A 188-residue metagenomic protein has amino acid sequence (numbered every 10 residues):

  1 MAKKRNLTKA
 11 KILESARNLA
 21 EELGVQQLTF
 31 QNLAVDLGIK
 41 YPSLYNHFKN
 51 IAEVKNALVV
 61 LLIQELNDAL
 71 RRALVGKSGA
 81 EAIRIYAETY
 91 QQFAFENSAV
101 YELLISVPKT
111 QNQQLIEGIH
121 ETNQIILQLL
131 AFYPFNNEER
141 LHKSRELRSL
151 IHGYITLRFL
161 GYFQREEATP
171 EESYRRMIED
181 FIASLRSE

Functional and structural regions predicted by a protein language model:
M1-L23, N32, E53: Basic, helix-initiating cap at the start of DNA-binding domains
T8-A16, L33, L58-L62, L66 (+1 more regions): Generic hydrophobic, amphipathic alpha-helix propensity
E22-V25, Y45-K55: HTH DNA-binding helix-turn interface
L28-V35, L44: Append "Primarily bacterial transcriptional regulators
L58-I85, N123-F132: Amphipathic alpha-helical linker/stalk segments
R71-A99, N137, S144-L147: Hydrophobic alpha-helical connector segments
E96, L103-S106, S149-E167, D180-E188: Amphipathic C-terminal alpha-helical segment
K109-F135, L141-E146, E172-A183: Amphipathic alpha-helical packing segments from all-alpha helical-bundle domains
